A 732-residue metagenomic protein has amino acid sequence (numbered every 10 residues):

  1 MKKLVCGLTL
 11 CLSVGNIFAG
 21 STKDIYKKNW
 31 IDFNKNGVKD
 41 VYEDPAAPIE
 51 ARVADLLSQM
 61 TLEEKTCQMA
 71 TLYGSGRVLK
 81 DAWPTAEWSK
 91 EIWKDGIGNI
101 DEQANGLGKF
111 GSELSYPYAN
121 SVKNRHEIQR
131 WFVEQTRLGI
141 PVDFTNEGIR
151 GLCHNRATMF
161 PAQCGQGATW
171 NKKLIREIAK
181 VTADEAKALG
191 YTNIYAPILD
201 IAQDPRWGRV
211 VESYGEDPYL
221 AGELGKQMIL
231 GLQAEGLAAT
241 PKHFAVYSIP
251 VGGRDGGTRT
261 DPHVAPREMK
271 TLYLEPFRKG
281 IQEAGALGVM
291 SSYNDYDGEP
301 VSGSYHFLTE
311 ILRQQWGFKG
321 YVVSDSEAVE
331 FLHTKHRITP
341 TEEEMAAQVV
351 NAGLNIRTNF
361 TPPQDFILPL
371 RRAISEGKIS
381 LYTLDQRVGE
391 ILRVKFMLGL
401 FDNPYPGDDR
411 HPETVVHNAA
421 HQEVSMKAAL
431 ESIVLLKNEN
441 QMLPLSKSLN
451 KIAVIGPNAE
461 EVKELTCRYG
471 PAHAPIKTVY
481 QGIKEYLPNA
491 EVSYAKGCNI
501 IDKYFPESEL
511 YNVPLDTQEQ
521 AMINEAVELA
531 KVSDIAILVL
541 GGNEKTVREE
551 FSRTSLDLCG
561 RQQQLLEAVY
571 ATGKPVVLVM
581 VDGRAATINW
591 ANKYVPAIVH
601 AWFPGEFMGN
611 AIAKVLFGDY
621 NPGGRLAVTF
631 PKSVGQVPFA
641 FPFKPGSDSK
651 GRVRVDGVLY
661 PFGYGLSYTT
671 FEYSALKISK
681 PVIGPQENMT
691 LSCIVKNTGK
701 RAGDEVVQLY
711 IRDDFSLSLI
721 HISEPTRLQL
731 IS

Functional and structural regions predicted by a protein language model:
M1-G20: Bacterial Sec-dependent N-terminal signal peptides
N16-S723, R727: Glycoside hydrolase catalytic-domain context in secreted enzymes
L730: Cationic, low-complexity basic patches in intrinsically disordered or flexible, solvent-exposed regions
